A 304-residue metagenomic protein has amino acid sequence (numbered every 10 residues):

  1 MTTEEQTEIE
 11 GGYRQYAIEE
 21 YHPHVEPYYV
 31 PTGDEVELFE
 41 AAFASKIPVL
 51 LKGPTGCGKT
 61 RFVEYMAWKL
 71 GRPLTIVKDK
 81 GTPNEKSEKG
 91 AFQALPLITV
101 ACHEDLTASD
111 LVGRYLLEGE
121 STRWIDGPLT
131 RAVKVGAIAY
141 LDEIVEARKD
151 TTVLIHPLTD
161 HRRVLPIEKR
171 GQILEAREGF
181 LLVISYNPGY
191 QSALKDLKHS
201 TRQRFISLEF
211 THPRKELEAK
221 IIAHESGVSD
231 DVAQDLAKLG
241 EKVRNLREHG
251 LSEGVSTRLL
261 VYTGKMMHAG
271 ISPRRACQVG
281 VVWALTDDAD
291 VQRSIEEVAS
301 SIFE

Functional and structural regions predicted by a protein language model:
M1, M66, M266-M267, V279 (+1 more regions): Detector for methionine-enriched segments
M1-Q234, K238, S300-E304: AAA+ P-loop NTPase catalytic core and its hallmark functional loops
L51, S256, Q292-S294: Hydrophobic alpha-helical interaction segments
V77-T82, A269, D287-D288: Intrinsic-disorder/low-complexity, polar/charged segments
L208-T211, G250, A269-G270, L285-T286: A short, ordered amphipathic alpha-helix with a cationic face
A219, S226-V281: Conserved AAA+ ATPase small/helical "lid" subdomain
P273-E304: C-terminal engagement/docking regions of AAA+ P-loop ATPases
